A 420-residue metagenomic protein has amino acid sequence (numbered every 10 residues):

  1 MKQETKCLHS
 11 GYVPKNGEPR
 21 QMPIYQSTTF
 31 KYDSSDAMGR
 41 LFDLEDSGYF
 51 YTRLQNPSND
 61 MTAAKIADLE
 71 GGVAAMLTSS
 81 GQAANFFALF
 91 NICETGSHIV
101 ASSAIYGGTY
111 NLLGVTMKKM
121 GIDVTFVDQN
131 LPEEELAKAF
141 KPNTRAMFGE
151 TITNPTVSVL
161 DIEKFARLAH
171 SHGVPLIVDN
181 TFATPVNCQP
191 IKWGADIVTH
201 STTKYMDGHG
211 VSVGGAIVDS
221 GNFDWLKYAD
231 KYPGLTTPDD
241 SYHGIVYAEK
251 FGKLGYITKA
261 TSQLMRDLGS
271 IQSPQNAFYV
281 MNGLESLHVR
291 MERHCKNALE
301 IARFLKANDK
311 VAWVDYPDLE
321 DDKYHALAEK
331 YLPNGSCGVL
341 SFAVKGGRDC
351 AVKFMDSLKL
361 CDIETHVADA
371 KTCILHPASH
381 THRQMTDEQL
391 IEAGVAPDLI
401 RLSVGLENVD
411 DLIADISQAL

Functional and structural regions predicted by a protein language model:
M1-N56, A64: N-terminal "arm"/small-domain region of PLP-dependent enzymes with the aminotransferase-like
C7-V13, A75-A307: Conserved PLP-enzyme active-site core in the AAT-like
S34-F86, G108-T116: Conserved N-terminal alpha-helix of the aminotransferase class I/II PLP-enzyme fold
G71, N143, K310-W313, L360 (+1 more regions): Glycine-centered tight turns that cap/initiate beta-strands
G114, D123-V124, P142-R145, R290 (+2 more regions): PLP-dependent enzyme catalytic core of the Aspartate aminotransferase-like
M147, G215-I217, V314, L340 (+1 more regions): Well-ordered beta-strand positions enriched in small/hydrophobic/aromatic, beta-favoring residues
V218, S341-A343, S403-G405: Short hydrophobic/aromatic beta-strand micro-patches that form the beta-sheet surface supporting nucleotide- or nucleic
L268-I271, Q275-A277, N282-S286, M291-H366 (+3 more regions): Conserved small-domain helix->loop->beta segment predominantly found in fold-type I
